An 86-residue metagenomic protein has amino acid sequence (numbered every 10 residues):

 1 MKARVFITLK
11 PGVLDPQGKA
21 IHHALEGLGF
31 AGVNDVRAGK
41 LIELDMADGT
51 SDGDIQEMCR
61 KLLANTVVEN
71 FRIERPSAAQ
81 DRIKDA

Functional and structural regions predicted by a protein language model:
M1-A86: Non-catalytic terminal accessory/regulatory regions of metabolic enzymes
